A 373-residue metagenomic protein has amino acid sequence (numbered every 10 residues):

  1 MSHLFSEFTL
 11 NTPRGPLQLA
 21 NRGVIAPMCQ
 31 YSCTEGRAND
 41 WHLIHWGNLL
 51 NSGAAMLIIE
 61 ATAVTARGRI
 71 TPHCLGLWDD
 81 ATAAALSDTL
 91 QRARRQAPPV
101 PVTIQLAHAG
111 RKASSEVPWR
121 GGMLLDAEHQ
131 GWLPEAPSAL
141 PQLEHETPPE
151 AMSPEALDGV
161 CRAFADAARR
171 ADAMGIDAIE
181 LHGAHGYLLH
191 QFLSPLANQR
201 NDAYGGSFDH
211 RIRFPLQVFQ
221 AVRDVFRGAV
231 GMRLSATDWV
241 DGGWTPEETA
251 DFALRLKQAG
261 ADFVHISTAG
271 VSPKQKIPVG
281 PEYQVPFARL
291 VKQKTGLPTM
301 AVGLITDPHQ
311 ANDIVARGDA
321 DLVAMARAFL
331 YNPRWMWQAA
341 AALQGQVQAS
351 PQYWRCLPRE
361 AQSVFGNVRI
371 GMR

Functional and structural regions predicted by a protein language model:
M1-R373: Flavin-dependent oxidoreductase catalytic cores
